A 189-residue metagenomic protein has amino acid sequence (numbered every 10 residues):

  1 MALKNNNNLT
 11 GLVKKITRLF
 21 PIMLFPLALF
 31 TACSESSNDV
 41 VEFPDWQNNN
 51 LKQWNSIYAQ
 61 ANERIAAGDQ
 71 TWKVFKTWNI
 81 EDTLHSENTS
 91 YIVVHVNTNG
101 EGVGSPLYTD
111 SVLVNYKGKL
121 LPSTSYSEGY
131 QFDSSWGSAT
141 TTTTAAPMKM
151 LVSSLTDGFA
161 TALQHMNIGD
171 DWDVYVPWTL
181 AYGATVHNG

Functional and structural regions predicted by a protein language model:
A2-V13, C33-G189: Cross-family detector of peptidyl-prolyl cis-trans isomerase
T17-L24: Sec-dependent signal peptide hydrophobic core
